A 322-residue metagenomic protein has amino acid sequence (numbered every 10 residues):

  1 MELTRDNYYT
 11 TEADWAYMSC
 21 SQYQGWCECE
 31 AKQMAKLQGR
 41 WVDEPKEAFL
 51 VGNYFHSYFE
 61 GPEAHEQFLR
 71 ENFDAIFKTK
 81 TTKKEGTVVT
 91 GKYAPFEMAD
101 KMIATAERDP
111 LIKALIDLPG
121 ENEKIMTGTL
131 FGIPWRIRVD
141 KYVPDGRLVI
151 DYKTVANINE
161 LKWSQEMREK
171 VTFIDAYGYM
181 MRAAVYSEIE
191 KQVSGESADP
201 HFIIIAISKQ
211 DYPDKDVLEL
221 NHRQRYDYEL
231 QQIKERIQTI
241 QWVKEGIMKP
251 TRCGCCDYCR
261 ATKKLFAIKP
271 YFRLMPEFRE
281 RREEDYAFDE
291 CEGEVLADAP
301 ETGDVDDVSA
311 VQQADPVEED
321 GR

Functional and structural regions predicted by a protein language model:
M1-R138, P276: Metal-dependent nuclease catalytic cores that hydrolyze phosphodiester bonds in DNA/RNA, characterized by
K32-K36, S164, Q210-D216: Short acidic (Asp/Glu) and glycine-rich catalytic loops that position anionic groups and cofactors
W41-E44, T87-G91, L161-Y177, N221-R225: Short histidine-centered catalytic/ligand-binding loop motif
F59-E63, T154-N157, K191-G195, Q241: Hydrophobic/aromatic-lined pockets within catalytic cores
L69, I158-W163, S197-I205: Short acidic alpha-helical/loop segments enriched in Asp/Glu that coordinate divalent cations
L111-L118, V143-D151, E190-P200: Secondary-structure boundary elements
M126-M180: Non-catalytic protein-protein interaction segments used by genome-maintenance enzymes to assemble and couple activities
F173-M180, V185-R322: Metal-dependent nuclease catalytic regions and adjoining charged, substrate-binding loops involved in nucleic-acid end
